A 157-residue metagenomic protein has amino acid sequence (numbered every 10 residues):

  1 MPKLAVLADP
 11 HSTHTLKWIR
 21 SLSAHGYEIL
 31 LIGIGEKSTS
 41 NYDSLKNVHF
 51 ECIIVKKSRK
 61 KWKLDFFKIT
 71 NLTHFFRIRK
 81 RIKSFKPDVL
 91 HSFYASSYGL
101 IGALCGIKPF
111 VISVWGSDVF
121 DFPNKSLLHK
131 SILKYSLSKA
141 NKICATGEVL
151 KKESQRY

Functional and structural regions predicted by a protein language model:
M1-K46: N-terminal subdomain of nucleotide-sugar transferases
D9, A95, V114-S117: Histidine-centered beta-alpha loop that forms part of the nucleotide-sugar donor binding/catalytic region in diverse
V48-R77: A short, charged, and often flexible helix/loop element on the N-terminal side of the glycosyltransferase catalytic
T73-H74, K108-P109, D118-K139: Nucleotide-sugar donor phosphate/pyrophosphate-binding loop at the beta->alpha transition of glycosyltransferases
F75-K86: Short, well-structured alpha-helical segments in soluble
V89, A103-D121, C144: Active-site proximal beta-strand in glycosyltransferases
S92-Y98: Short His-centered aromatic/hydrophobic patch
A140-Y157: A short, active-site helix/loop in glycosyltransferases that binds the activated sugar's phosphate group
